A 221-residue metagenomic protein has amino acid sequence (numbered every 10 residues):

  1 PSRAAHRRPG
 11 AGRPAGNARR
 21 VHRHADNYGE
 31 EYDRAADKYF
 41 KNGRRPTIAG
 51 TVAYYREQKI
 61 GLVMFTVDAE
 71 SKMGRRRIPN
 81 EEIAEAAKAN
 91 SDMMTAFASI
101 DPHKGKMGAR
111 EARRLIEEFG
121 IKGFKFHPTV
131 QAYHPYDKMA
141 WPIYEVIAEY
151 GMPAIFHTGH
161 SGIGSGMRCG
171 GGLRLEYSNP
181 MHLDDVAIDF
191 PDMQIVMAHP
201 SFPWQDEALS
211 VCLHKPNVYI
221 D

Functional and structural regions predicted by a protein language model:
P1-D221: Helix-coil boundary/capping segments in enzymes
